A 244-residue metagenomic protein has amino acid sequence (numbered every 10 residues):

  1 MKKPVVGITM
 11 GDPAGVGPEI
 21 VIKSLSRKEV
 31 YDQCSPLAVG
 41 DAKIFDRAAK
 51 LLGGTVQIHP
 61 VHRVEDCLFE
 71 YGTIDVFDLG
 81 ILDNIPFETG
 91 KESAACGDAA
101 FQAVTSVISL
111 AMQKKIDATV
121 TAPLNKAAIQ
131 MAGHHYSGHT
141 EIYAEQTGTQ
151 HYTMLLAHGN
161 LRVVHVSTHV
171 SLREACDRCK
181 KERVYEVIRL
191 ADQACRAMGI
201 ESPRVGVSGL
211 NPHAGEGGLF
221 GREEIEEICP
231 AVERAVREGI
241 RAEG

Functional and structural regions predicted by a protein language model:
M1-H139, C179-G206, L210-G244: Contiguous, glycine/small-aliphatic-enriched amphipathic segments in soluble metabolic enzymes
E145-L161: Short, flexible loop segments at boundaries between secondary-structure elements
L156-E186: Ligand-binding beta-strand-loop-alpha-helix segment within the catalytic cores of soluble metabolic enzymes
